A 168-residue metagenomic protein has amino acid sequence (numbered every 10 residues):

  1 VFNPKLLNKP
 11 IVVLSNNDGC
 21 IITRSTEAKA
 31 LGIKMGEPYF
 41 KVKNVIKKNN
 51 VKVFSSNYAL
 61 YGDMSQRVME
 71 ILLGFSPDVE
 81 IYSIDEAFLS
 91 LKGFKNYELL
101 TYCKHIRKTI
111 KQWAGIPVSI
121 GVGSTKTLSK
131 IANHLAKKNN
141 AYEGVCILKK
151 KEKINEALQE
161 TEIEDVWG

Functional and structural regions predicted by a protein language model:
V1-I84, F88: Residues that scaffold, gate, or flank divalent-cation-dependent active/transport sites
A30, L99, A136-N139: Short, hinge-like loop/turn segments at secondary-structure boundaries
V51-K52, P77-Y82, L99, K111-I120: Short secondary-structure capping/junction motifs at helix and strand boundaries
R67, I71-F75, H105-A114: Generic non-transmembrane alpha-helical segments
D85, I120, Q159-G168: Helix-hairpin-helix
L89-R107: Catalytic palm subdomain of template-directed nucleic-acid polymerases, centered on the conserved carboxylate motif
G115-H134: Structured, non-catalytic alpha/beta "coupling" segments that mediate domain-domain communication and provide generic
N140-I163: A short, charged helix-loop
